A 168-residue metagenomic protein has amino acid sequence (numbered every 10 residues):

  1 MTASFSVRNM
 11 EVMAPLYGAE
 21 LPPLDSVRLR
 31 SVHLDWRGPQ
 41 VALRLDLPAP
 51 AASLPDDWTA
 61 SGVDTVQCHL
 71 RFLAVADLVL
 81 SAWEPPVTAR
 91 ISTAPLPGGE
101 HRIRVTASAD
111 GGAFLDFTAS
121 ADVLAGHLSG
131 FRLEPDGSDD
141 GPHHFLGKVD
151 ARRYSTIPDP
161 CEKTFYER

Functional and structural regions predicted by a protein language model:
M1-R168: Surface-exposed, interaction-prone regions used to assemble/regulate multi-protein complexes
